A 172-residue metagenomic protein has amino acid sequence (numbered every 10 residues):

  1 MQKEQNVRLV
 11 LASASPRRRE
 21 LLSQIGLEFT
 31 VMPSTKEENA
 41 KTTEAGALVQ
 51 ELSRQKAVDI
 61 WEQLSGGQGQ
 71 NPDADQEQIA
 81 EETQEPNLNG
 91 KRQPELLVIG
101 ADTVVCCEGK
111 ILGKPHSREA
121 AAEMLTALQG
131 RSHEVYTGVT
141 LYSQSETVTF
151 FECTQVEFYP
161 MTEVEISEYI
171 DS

Functional and structural regions predicted by a protein language model:
Q2-V10, G46-S172: Anionic-ligand binding patches
E4-L27: N-terminal beta1-alpha1 ligand-phosphate binding loop
A14, S34, Q144: Cofactor-binding loop segments of dinucleotide-utilizing enzymes, especially the Rossmann-like FAD- and NAD(P)+-binding
E20, Q24-I25, M32, L96 (+1 more regions): Short, flexible segments with low predicted structural confidence
G26-T43, T147-C153: Short glycine-rich, Thr/Ser-proximal phosphate-binding strand/loop in the N-terminal lobe of ATP-dependent enzymes
